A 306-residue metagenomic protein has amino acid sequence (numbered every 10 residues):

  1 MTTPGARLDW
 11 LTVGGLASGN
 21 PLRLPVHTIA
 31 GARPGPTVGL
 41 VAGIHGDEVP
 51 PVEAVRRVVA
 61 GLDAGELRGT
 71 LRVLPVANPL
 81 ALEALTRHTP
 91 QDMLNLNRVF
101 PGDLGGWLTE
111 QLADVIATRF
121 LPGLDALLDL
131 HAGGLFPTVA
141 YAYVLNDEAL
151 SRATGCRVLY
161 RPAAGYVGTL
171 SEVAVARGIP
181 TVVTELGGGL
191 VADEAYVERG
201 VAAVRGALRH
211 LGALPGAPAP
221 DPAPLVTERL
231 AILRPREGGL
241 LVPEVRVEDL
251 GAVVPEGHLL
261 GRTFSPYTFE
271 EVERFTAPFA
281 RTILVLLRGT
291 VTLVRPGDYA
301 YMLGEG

Functional and structural regions predicted by a protein language model:
M1-G306: Structured catalytic-domain cores with a bias toward divalent-metal coordination
